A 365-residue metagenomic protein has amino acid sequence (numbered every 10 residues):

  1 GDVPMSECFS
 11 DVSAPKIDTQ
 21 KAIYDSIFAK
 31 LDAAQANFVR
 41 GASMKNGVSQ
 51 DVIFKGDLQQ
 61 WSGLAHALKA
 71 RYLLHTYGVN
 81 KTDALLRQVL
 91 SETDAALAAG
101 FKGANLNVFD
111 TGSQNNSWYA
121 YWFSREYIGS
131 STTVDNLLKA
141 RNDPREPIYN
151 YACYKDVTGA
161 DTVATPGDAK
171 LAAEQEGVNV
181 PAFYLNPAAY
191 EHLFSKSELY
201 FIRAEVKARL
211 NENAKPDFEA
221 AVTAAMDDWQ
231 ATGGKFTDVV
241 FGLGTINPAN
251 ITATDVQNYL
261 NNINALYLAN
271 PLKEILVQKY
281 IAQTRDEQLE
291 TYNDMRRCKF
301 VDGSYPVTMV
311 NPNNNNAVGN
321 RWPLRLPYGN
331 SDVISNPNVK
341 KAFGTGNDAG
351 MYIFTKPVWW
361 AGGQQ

Functional and structural regions predicted by a protein language model:
G1-G234, A265-L272, Q278: Structured, solvent-exposed acidic/aromatic patches
M226, Q230, T245-Q365: C-terminal functional modules
K235-T245: Glycine- and acidic-residue-rich phosphate-binding/metal-coordinating active-site segment common to enzymes that handle
